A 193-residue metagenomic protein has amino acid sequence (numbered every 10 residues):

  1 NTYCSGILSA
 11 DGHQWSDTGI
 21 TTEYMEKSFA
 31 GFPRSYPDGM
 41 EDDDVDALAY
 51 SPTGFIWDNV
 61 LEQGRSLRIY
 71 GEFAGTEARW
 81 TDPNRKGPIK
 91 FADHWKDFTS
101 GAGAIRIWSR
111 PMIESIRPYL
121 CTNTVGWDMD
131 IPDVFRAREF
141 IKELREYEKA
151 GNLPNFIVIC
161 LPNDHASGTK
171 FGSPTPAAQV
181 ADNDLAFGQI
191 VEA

Functional and structural regions predicted by a protein language model:
N1-A193: N-terminal pro-sequences and low-complexity stem/linker regions of secreted or lumenal proteins
